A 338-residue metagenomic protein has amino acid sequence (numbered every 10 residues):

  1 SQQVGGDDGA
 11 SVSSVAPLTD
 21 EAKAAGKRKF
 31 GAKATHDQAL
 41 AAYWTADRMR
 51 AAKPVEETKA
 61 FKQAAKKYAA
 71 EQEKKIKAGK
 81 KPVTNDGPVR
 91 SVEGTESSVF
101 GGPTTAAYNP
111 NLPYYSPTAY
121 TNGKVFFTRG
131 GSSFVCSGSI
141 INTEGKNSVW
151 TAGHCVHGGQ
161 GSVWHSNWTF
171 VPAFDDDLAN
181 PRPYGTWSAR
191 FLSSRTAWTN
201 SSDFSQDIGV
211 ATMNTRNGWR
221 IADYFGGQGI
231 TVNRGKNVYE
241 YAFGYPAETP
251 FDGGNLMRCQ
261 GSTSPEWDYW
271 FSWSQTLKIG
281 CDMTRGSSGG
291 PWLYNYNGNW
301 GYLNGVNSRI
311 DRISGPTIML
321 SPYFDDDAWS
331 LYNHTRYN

Functional and structural regions predicted by a protein language model:
Q2-N142: Protease-domain processing segments flanking chymotrypsin-fold serine proteases, especially trypsin-like
T104-S133, I141-N142, V163, N167-R220: Conserved catalytic-core segment of clan PA serine endopeptidases
P117-D175, G261-F271, G280, L320-S321: Catalytic histidine site
Y120, G145-N147, K236-Y239, S274-Q275 (+1 more regions): Loop/turn elements at helix/coil->beta-strand transitions in domains of secreted/extracellular proteins
C155-H157, F174-L178, T215-G218, P246-E248 (+2 more regions): Acidic glycine-/aspartate-rich tracts in secreted/extracellular proteins
A189, F204-I208, T212-G280: Chymotrypsin/trypsin-fold serine protease catalytic domain
D282-V306: Catalytic nucleophile loop of clan PA
N304, I310-N338: C-terminal cap/linker of serine protease catalytic domains
